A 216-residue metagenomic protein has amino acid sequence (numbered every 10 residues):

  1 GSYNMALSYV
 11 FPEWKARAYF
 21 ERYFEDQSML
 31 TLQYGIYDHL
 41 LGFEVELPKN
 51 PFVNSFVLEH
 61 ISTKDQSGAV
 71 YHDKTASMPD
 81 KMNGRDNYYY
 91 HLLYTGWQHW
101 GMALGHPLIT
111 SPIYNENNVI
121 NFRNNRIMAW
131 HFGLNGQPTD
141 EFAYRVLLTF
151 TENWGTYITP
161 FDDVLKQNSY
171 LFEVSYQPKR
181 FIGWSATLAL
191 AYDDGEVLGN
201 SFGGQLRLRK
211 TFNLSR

Functional and structural regions predicted by a protein language model:
S2-Y3, S8-R216: Outer-membrane beta-barrel pore domains
